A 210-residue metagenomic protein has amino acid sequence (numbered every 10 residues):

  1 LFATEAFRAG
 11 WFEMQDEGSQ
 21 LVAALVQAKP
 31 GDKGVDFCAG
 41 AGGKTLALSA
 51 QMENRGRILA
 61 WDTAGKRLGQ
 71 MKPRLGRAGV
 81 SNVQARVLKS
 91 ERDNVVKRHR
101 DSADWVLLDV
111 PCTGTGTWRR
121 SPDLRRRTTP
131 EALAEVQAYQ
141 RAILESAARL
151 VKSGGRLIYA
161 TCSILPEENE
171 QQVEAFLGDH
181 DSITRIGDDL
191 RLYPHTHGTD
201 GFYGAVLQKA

Functional and structural regions predicted by a protein language model:
L1-A210: S-adenosylmethionine
